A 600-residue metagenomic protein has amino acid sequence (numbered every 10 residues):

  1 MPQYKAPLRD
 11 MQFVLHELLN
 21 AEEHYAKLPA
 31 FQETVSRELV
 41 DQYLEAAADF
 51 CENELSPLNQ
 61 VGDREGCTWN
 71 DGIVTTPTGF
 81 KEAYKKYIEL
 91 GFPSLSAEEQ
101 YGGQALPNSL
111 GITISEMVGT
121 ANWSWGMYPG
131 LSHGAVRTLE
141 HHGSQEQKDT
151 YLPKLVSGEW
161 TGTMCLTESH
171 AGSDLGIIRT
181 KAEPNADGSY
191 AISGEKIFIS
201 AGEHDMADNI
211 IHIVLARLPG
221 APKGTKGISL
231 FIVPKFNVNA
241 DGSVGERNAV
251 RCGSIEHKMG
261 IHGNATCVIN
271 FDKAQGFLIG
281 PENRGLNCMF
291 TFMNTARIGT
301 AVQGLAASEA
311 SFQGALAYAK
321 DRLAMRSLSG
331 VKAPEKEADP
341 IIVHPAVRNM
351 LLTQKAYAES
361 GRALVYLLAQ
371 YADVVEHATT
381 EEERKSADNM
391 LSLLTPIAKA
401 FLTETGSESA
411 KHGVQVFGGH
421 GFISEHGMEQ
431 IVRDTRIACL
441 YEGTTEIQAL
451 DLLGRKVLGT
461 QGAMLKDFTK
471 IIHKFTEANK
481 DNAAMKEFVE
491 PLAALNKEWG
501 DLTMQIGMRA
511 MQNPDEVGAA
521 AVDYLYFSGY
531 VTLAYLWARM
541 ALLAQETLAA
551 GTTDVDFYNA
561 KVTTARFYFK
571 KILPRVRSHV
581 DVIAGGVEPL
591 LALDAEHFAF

Functional and structural regions predicted by a protein language model:
M1-G126, T150, D373, V582-F600: Amphipathic, small/basic residue-rich leader segments at the start of a protein or domain
P2-K5, P184, I261, L367 (+2 more regions): Alpha-helix capping/hinge segments and adjacent helical runs
F80, Y128-S132, G143-N185, E195 (+4 more regions): Internal maturation/activation junctions in enzymes
S96-P107, S124-G126, A301-S308, E404-S407 (+3 more regions): Conserved phosphate/anionic-ligand binding catalytic regions in large, soluble enzymes, centered on
H133-A135, S144-Q147, Y151, E442-T444 (+1 more regions): A structural-propensity feature for long, helix-poor, extended segments
S189, S193-R247: A short core secondary-structure module
F198-S200, N237-G253, K258, A265-A296 (+2 more regions): A glycine-rich, basic-preceded beta-loop-alpha segment at the flavin cofactor/substrate interface of flavin-utilizing
G459, F475-F600: C-terminal amphipathic alpha-helical interaction region
